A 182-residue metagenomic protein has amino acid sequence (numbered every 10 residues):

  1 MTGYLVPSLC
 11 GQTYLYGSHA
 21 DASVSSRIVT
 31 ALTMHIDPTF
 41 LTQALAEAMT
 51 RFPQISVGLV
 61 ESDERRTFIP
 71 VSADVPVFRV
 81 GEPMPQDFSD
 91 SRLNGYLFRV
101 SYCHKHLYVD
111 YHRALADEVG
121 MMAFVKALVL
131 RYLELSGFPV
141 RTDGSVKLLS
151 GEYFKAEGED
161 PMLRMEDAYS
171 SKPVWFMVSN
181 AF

Functional and structural regions predicted by a protein language model:
M1-P161: Non-catalytic N-terminal regions of enzymes
E159-F182: Flexible, P/S/T/G-rich "lid" or insertion loops adjacent to the active sites of thioester-utilizing
